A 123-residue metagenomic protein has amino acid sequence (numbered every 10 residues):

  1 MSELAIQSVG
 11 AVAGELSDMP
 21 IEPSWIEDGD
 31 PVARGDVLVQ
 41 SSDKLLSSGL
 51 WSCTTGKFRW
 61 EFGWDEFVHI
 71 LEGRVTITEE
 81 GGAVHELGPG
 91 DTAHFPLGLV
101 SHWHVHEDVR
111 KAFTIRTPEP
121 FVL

Functional and structural regions predicted by a protein language model:
M1-L45: A short, N-terminal "cap"/entry segment at the start of jelly-roll beta-barrel domains of the cupin/DSBH fold
K44-F62, P96-L97: Conserved short histidine dyad/triad with adjacent acidic residue
C53, F62-I77: Short, conserved beta-strand element in jelly-roll/cupin
K57, F67, R74, V100 (+1 more regions): Structural motif
W60, I77, K111-F113: Short hydrophobic/aromatic-rich beta-strand segments that constitute the beta-sheet cores of beta-sandwich/beta-barrel
F62-D65, P89, G98-L99: Short, surface-exposed coil-to-beta transition loops
G81-L97: Short acidic-glycine-tyrosine-enriched beta hairpin
L97-P120: Ligand-binding loop in jelly-roll beta-barrel domains
